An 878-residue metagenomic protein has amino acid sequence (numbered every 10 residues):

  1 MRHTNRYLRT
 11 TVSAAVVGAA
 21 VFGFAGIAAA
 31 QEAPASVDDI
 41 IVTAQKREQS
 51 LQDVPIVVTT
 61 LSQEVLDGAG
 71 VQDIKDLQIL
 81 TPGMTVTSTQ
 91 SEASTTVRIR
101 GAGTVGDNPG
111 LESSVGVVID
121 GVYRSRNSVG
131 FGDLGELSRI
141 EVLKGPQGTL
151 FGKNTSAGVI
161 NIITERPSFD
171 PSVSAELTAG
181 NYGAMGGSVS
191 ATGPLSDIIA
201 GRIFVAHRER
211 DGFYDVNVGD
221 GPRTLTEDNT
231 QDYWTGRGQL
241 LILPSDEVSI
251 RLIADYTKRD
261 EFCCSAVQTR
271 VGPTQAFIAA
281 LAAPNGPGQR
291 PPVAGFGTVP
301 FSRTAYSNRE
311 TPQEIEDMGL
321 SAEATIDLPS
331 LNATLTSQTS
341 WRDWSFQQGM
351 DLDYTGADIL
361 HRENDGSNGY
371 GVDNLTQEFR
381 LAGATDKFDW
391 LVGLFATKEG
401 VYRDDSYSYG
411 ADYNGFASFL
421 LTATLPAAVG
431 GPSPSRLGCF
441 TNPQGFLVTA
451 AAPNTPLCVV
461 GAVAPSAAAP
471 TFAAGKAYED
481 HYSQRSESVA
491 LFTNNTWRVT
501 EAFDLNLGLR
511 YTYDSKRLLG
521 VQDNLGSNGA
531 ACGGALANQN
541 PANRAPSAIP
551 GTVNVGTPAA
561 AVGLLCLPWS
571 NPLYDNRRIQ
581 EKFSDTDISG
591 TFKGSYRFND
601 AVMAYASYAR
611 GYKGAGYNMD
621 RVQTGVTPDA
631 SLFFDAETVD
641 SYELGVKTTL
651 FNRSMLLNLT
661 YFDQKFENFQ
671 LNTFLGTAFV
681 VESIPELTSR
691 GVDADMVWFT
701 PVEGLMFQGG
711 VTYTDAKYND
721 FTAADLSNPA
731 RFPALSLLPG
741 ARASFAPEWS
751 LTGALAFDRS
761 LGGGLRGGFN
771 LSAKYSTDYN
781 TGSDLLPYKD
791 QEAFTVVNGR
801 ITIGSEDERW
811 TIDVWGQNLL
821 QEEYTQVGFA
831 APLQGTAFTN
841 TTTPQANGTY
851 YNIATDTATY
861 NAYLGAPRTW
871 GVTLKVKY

Functional and structural regions predicted by a protein language model:
M1-A69, K75-T81, D246, L320 (+1 more regions): N-terminal Sec signal peptide and the immediately downstream disordered periplasmic leader that contains the TonB box
V37-D170, L644: Acidic, small-polar-rich N-terminal luminal/periplasmic segments of exported/outer-membrane proteins
T95, E112-S114, R126, G135-K144 (+7 more regions): Outer-membrane beta-barrel translocator/receptor signature
N161, S168-D170, T178, T192-R290 (+7 more regions): Periplasmic-side early beta-strands and strand-to-turn transitions of outer-membrane beta-barrels
R210, S321-T325, T334-L352, R597-D620 (+5 more regions): Membrane-embedded beta-barrel scaffold of Gram-negative outer-membrane proteins
L241-S245, L381-A382, G393-T397, Y482-Q664: Structural signature of Gram-negative outer-membrane beta-barrels, strongest in the C-terminal barrel of TonB-dependent
D389, E501-L505, S654-F666, S683-S783 (+1 more regions): Gram-negative outer-membrane beta-barrel transporters
G400-V401, Y407-N414, M706, K774-G782 (+1 more regions): C-terminal beta-signal and adjacent terminal beta-strands/loops of Gram-negative outer-membrane beta-barrel proteins
